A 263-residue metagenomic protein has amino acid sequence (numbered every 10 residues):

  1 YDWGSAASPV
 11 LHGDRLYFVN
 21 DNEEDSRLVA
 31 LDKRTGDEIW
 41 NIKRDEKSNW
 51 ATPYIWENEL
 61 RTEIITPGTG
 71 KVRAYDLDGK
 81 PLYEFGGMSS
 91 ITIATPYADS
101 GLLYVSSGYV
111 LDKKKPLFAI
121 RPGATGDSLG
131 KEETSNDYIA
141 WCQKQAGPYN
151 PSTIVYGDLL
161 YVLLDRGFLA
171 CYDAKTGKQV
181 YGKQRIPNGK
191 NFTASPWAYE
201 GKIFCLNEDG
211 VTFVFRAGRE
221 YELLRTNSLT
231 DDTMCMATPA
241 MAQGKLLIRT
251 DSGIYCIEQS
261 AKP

Functional and structural regions predicted by a protein language model:
Y1-P263: Noncatalytic, solvent-exposed loop/strand surfaces of beta-propeller-type extracellular/periplasmic domains
